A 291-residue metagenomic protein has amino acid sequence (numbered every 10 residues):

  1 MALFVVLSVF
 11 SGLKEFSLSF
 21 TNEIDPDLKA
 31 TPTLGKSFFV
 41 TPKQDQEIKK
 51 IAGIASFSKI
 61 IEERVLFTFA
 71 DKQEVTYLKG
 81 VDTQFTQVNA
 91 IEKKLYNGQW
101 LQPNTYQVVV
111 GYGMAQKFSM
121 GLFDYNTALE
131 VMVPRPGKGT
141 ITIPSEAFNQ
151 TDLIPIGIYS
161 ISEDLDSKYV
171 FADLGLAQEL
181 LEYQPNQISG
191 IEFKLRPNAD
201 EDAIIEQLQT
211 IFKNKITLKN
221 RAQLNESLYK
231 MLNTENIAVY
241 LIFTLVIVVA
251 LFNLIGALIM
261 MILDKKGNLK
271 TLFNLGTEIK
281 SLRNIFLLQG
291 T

Functional and structural regions predicted by a protein language model:
M1-L3, N22, T291: Transmembrane alpha-helices
A2-F10, I247-L251, I255: Alpha-helical transmembrane segments
L7-Y77, T83-N104: Hydrophobic, regular-secondary-structure patches
A55, R64-I154, E179-L181: Short acidic/glycine-enriched loop/turn elements at secondary-structure junctions
D124-K215: Basic-flanked hydrophobic alpha-helices used for secretion and membrane insertion
P197-F252, M261-D264, L272: Peri-transmembrane interface segments
N268-T291: Transmembrane alpha-helical interface segments in multi-pass membrane proteins
